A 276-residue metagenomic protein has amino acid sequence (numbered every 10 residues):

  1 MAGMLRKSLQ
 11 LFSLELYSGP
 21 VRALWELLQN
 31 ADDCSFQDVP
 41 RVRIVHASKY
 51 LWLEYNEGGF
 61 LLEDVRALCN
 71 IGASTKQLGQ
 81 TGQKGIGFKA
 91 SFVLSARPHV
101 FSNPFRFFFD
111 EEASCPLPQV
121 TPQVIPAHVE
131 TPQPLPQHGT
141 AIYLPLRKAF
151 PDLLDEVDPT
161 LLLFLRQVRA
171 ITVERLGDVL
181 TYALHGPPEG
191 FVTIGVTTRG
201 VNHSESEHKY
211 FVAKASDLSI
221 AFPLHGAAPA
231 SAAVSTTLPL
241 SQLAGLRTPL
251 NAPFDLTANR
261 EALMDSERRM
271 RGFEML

Functional and structural regions predicted by a protein language model:
M1-A141, P145: GHKL (Bergerat-fold) ATPase N-terminal catalytic module, capturing the glycine-rich phosphate-binding loop and acidic
K7, P40, H46-S48, S95 (+1 more regions): GHKL/Bergerat-fold ATPase module
